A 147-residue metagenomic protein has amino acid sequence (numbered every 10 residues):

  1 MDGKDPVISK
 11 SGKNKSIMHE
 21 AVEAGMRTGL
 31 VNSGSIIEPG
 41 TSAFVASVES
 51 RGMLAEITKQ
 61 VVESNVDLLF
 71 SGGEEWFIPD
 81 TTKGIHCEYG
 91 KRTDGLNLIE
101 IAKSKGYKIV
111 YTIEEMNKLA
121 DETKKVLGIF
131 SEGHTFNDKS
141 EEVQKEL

Functional and structural regions predicted by a protein language model:
M1-K13, M18-E146: Surface-exposed loop and adjacent secondary-structure segments within mature catalytic domains
